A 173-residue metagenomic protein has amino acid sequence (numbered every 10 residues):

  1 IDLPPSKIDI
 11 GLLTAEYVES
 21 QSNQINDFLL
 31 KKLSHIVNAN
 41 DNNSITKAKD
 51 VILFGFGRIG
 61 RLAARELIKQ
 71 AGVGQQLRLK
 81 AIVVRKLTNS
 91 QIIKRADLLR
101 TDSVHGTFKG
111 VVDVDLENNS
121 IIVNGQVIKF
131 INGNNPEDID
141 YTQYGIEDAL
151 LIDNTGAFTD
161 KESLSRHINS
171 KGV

Functional and structural regions predicted by a protein language model:
I1-K47: Glycine/serine-rich phosphate-binding loop and adjoining beta1-alpha1 elements at the start of nucleotide-handling
I45-K47, V73-L77: Short helix-terminating capping/connector loops at secondary-structure junctions
I45-L67: Glycine-rich adenosine-cofactor-binding loop
D50-F54, L79-R85, I152: Extended hydrophobic secondary-structure segments that form protein cores and membrane-embedded regions
I68-G72, S165-G172: Short, surface-exposed basic-aromatic patches at helix termini and helix-loop junctions that form
Q75-N124: Glycine-rich phosphate-binding loop and adjoining beta1-alpha1-beta2 segment of Rossmann-like nucleotide-binding folds
K80, E147-A149, G172-V173: Conserved acidic residues
H105-L164: A structured beta-alpha segment of the ubiquitous adenosine-cofactor-binding alpha/beta core
